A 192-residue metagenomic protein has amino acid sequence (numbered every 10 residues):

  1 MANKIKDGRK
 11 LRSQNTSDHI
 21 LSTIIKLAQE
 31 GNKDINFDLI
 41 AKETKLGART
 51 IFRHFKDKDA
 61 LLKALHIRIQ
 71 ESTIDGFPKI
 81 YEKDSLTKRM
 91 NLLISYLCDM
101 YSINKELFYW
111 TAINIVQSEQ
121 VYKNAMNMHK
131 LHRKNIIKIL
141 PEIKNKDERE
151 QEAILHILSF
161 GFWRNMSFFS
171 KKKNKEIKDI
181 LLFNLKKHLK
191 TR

Functional and structural regions predicted by a protein language model:
M1-D34, D38-E43, A60: Basic, helix-initiating cap at the start of DNA-binding domains
K26-Q29, K33-I35, K63-L92: Amphipathic alpha-helical linker/stalk segments
L46-F55: Short hydrophobic/aromatic patch on the recognition helix
D57-K63: Short amphipathic alpha-helical segment with a characteristic S/N-K-E followed by hydrophobic residues
H66, P78-K79, C98-K123, R164: Amphipathic alpha-helical segments used for helix-helix packing
E106, E119-E152, D179-K190: Amphipathic alpha-helical packing segments from all-alpha helical-bundle domains
Q151-N174, K187-R192: Amphipathic C-terminal alpha-helical segment
